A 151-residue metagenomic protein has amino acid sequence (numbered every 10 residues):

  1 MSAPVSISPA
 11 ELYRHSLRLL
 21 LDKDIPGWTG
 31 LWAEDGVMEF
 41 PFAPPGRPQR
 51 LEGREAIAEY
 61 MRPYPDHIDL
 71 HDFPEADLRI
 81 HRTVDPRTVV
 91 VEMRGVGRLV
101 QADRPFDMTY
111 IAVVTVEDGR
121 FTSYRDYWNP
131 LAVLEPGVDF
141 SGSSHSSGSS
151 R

Functional and structural regions predicted by a protein language model:
S2-D35, H67: Short acidic-aromatic low-complexity motifs
S2-P4, S8, P65-R151: A beta-strand edge to alpha-helix "cap/lid" segment located at domain peripheries
E11, G27, E55-A56, A132: An acidic, carboxylate-rich microenvironment
L12-L17, P45-R50, T109-V113: Short, charged low-complexity linear motifs
S16, W28-T29, G36, G53 (+4 more regions): Hydrophobic pocket/interface hotspot
L31, I57, F106-Y110: Residue-level detection of beta-strand scaffold positions
A33-V89: A solvent-exposed, acidic/Ser-Thr-rich amphipathic alpha-helical stretch
